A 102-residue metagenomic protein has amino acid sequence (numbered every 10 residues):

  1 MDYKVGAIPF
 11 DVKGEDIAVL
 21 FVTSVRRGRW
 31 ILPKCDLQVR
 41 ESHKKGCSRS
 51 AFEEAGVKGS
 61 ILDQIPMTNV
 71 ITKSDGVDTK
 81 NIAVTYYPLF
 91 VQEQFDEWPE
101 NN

Functional and structural regions predicted by a protein language model:
M1-P33: N-terminal strand-loop-strand
L37-N102: Unchanged
